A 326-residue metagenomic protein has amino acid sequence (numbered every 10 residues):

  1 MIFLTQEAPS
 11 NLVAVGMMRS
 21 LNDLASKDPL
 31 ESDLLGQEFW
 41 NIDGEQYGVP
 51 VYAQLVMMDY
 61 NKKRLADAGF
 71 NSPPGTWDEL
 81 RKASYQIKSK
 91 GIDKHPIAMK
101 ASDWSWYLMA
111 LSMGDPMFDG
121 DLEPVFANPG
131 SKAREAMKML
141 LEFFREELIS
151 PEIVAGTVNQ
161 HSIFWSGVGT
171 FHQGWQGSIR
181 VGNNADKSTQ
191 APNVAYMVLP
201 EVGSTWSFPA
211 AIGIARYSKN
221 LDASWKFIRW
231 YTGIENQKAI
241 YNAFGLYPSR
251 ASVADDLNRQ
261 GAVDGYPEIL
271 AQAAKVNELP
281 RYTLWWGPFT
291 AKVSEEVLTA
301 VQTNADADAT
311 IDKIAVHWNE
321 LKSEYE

Functional and structural regions predicted by a protein language model:
L4-V56, A66, R81, A191-A195 (+1 more regions): Hinge/lid segment of periplasmic solute-binding proteins
E7, G75-R81, E152-W165: Short helix-initiation/N-cap motifs at beta->coil->alpha
P9-V13, G174-A191: A ligand-binding cleft/hinge motif common to bilobed small-molecule-binding domains
Y47-V51, V56, R81-F126, K132 (+1 more regions): Extracytoplasmic/periplasmic solute-binding protein
D59-K62, F208-L221: A bilobed periplasmic-binding-protein/Venus flytrap-type ligand-binding module shared by bacterial periplasmic
S84-Q86, E123-I153: Glycine-centered hinge/linker elements that transmit conformational signals in sensory and ligand-binding systems
A191-G213, R259-A262, K275: Periplasmic-binding protein-like
P192, N242-K292, T299, E324-Y325: Long, aromatic- and glycine/proline-rich binding clefts that accommodate carbohydrate-like moieties
